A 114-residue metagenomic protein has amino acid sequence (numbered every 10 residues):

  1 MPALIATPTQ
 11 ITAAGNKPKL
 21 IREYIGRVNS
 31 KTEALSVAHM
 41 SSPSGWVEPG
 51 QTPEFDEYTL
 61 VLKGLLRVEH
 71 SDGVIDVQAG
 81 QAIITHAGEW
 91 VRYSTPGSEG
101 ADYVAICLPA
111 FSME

Functional and structural regions predicted by a protein language model:
M1-A34, P49, E114: A short, N-terminal "cap"/entry segment at the start of jelly-roll beta-barrel domains of the cupin/DSBH fold
R27, V47-P53, H70, S94-P96: Short histidine-centered beta-strand/loop micro-motifs that create catalytic or ligand/metal-coordination sites
K31, A87-M113: Ligand-binding loop in jelly-roll beta-barrel domains
H39-S42, P53-V68: Short, conserved beta-strand element in jelly-roll/cupin
V47-E48, R67, I83, A87-Y93: Histidine-centered metal-chelating micro-motifs
L65-R67, V74, W90, G100: Structural motif
D72-A87: Short acidic-glycine-tyrosine-enriched beta hairpin
